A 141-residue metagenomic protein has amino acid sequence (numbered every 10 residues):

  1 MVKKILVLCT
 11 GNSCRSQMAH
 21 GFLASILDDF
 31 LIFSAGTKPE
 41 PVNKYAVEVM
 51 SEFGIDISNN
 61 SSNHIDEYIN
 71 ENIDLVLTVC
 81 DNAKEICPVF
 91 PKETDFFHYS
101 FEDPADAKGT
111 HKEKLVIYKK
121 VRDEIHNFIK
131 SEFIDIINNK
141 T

Functional and structural regions predicted by a protein language model:
M1-E67: Conserved active-site segments centered on acidic
P39, A83-K84: Alpha-helix N-cap/helix-start and coil->helix boundary motif
D56, N82-A83: Short, charged/polar surface micro-motifs in flexible loops or helix N-caps
N70-N72: Alpha-helix C-terminal capping/helix-to-coil transition sites in glycosyltransferase folds
L75: Short, Asp-centered acidic motifs that coordinate Mg2+ and/or phosphate in catalytic or ligand-binding sites
T78-V79: Redox-cofactor binding/interface segments in oxidoreductases and associated redox assembly factors
K84-T141: Phosphate-binding/catalytic loops
